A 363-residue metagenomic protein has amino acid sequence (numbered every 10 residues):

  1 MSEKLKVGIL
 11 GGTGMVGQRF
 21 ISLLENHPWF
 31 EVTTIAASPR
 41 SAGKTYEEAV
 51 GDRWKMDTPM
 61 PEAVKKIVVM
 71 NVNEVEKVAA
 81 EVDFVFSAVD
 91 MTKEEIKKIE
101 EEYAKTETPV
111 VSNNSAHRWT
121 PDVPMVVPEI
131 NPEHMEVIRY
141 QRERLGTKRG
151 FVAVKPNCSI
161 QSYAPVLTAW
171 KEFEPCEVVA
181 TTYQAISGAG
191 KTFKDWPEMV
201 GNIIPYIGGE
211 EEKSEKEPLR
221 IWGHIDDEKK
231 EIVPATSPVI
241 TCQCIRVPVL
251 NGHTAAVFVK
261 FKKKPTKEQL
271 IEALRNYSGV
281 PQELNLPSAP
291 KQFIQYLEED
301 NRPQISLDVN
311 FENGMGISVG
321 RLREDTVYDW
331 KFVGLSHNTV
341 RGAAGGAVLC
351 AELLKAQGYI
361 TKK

Functional and structural regions predicted by a protein language model:
S2-P205, V239, F311, I317-S318 (+2 more regions): N-terminal Rossmann-like NAD(P) cofactor-binding subdomain of oxidoreductases, focused on the glycine-rich
S187-K363: Charged docking surfaces used in two-component/phosphorelay signaling
